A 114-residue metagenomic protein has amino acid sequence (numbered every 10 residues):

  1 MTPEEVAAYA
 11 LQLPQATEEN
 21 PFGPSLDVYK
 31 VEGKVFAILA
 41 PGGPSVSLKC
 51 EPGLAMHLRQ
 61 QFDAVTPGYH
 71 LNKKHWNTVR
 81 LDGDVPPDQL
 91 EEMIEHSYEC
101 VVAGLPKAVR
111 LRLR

Functional and structural regions predicted by a protein language model:
M1-R114: Charge-dense, helix-prone N-terminal extensions
